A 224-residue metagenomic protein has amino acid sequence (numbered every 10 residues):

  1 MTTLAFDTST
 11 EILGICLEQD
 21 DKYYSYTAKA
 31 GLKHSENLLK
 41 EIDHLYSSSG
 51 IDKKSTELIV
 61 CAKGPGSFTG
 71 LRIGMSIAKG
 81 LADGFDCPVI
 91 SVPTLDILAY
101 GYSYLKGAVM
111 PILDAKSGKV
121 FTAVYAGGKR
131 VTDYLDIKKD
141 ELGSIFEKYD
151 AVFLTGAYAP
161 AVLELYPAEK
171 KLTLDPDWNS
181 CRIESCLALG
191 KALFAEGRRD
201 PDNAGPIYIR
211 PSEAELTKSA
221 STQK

Functional and structural regions predicted by a protein language model:
M1-P65, D136, S180: N-terminal beta-alpha supersecondary unit
T3-A5, V60, G70, V109-I112: Short glycine-aspartate micro-motif
A30-K33, P88-S180, Y208, E213: Surface "functional belts" at beta-alpha junctions
S49-K54, L105, F146-D150, F194-R198: Glycine-rich phosphate-binding loop signature in dinucleotide/nucleotide-binding domains
L58-V89, T94: DPxDG-like acidic metal-binding loop motif
P176-K224: Acyltransferase
